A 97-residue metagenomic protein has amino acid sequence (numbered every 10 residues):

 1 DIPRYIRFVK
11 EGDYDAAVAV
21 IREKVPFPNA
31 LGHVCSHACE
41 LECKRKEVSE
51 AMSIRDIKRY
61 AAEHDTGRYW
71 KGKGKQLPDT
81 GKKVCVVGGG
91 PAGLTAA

Functional and structural regions predicted by a protein language model:
D1-K83: Ferredoxin-type iron-sulfur electron-transfer modules and their immediate structural context
K82-A97: N-terminal Rossmann-like FAD-binding beta1-loop-alpha1 element of flavoenzymes
